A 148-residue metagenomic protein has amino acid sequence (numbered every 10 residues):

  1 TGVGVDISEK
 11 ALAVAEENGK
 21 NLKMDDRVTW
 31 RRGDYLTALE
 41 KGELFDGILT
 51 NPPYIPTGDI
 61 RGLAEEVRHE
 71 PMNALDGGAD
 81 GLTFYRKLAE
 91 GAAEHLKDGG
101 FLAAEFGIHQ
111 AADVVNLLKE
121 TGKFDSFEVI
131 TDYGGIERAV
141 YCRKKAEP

Functional and structural regions predicted by a protein language model:
T1-I60: Conserved SAM/SAH cofactor-binding pocket of Class I
E9, E66, E70, E105: Acidic-residue sensor for enzyme active/binding pockets
K41-E43, I60-L63, V115, V140: Short, well-ordered secondary-structure micro-motifs
Y54-T83: Mobile active-site "lid"/loop adjacent to the S-adenosyl-L-methionine
A79-R143: Conserved Class I SAM-dependent methyltransferase catalytic core
K145-P148: Flexible, glycine-/basic-rich loop-and-beta segments that form/coincide with the SAM-dependent methyltransferase
